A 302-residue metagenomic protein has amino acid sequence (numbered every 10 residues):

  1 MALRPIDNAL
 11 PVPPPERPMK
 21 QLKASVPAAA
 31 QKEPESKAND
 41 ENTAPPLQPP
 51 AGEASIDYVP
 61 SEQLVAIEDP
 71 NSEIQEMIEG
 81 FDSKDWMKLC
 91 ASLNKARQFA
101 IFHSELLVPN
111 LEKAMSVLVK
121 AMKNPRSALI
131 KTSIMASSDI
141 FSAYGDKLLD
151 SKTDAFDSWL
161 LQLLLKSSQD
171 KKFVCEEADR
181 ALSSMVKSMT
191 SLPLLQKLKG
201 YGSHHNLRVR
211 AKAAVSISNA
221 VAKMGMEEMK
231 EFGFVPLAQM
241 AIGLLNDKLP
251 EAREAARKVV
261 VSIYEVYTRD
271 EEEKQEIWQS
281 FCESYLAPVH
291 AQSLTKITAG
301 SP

Functional and structural regions predicted by a protein language model:
A2-K23, Q31-K32, A51-A54, I242-P302: Eukaryotic acidic, Ser/Thr-rich intrinsically disordered low-complexity regions
M19, A24-K113, A256: Long, low-complexity, highly charged intrinsically disordered regions
Q63-I67, A100-L111, I140-F156, K171-K172 (+4 more regions): Flexible loop/turn segments at the boundaries of HEAT repeats in alpha-solenoid HEAT proteins
P70-I78, L107-M122, K147-K166, S191-G202 (+2 more regions): HEAT/HEAT-like alpha-solenoid repeats
F81, K95-I101, L118, M122 (+7 more regions): Hydrophobic residues within the alpha-helices of tandem HEAT/HEAT-like
W86-M87, E105, S127-A128, S168-F173 (+3 more regions): Alpha-helix N-cap/helix-start positions at coil->helix boundaries
L89, L107-L111, I130, C175 (+2 more regions): Alpha-helix N-cap/helix-initiation sites
R208-V215, F232-A238, R253-K258: Amphipathic alpha-helical protein-interaction segments enriched in hydrophobic
